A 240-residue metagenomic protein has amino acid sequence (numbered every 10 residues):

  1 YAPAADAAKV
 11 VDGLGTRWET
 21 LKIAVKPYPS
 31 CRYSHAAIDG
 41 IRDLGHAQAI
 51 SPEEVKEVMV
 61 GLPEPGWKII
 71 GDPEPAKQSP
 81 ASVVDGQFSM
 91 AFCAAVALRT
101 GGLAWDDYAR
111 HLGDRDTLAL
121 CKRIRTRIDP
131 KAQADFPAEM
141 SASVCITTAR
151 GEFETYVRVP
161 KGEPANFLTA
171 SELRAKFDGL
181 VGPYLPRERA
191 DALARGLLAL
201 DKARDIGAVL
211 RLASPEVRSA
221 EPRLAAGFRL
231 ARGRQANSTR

Functional and structural regions predicted by a protein language model:
Y1-R240: Terminal-appendage/accessory-domain detector
